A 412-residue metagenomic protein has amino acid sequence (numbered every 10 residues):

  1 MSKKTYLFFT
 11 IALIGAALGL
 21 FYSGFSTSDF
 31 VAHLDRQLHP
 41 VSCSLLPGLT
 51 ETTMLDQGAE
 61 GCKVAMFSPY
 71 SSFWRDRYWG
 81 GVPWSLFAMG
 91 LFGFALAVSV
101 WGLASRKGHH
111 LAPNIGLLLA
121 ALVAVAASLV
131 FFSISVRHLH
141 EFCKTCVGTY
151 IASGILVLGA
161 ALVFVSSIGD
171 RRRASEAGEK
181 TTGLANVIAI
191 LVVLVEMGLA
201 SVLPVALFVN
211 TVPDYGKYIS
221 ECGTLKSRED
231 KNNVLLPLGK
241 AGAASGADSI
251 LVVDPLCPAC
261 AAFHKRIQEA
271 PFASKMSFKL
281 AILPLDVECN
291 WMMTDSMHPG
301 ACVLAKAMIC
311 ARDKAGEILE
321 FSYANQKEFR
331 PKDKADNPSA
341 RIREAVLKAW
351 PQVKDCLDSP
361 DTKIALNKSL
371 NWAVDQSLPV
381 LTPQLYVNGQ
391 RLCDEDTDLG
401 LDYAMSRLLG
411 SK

Functional and structural regions predicted by a protein language model:
I11-A17, V82-A104, V123-A127: Hydrophobic alpha-helical transmembrane segments
L18, P255, A261-A345, V374: Structural alpha/beta surface segment adjacent to cysteine/selenocysteine redox centers across thiol/disulfide enzymes
G19, V136, G239-E269: Local sequence-structure signature of Cys/Sec-based thiol-disulfide redox active-site neighborhoods
S28-P40, A126-G154: Interfacial helix-loop-helix junctions of multi-pass membrane proteins
F30-G80: Extracytosolic (periplasmic/ER-lumenal) interhelical loops and adjacent juxtamembrane/interface segments of multi-pass
I155-V192: Cytosolic-side transmembrane helix boundary signature
E179-T211: Internal/C-terminal transmembrane anchor helices
S245-D248, V252-V253, K265-E269, A340-K412: C-terminal cap of thioredoxin/glutaredoxin-like
